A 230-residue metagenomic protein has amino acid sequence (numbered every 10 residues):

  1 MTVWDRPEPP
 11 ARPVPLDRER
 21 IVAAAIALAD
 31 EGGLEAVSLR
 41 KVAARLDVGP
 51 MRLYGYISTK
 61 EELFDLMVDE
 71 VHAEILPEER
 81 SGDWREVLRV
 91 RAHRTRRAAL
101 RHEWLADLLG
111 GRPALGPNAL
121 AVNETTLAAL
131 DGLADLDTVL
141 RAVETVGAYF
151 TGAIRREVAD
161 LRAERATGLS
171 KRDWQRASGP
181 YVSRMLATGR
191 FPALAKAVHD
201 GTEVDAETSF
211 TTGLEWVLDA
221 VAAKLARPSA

Functional and structural regions predicted by a protein language model:
M1-K41, S58-D65: Basic, helix-initiating cap at the start of DNA-binding domains
M1-L16, T188-H199, S229-A230: N-terminal intrinsically disordered/low-complexity leader segments
R20-A27, E62-P77, V87-R94, A121-T125: Alpha-helical structural segments
R45: Residues within the alpha-helical elements of helix-turn-helix
V48-I57: Short hydrophobic/aromatic patch on the recognition helix
V68, R96-T125, R155-A163, P192-A195: Amphipathic alpha-helical segments used for helix-helix packing
L76-L120, V139, V143-V146: Hydrophobic alpha-helical connector segments
V122-G179, T202, V221-K224: Hydrophobic alpha-helical bundle segments that form small-molecule/ligand-binding pockets
